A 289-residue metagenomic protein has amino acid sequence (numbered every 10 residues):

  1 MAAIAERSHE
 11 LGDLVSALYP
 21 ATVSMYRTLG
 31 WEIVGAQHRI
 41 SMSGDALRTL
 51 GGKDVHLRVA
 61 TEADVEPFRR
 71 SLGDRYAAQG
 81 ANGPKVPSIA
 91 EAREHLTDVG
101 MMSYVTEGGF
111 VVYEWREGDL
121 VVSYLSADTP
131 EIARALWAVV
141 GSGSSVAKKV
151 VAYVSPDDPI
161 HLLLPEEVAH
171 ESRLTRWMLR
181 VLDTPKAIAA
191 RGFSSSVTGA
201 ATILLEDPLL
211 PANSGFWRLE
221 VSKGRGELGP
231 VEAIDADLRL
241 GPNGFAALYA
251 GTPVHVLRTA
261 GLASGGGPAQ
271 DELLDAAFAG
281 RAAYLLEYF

Functional and structural regions predicted by a protein language model:
M1-A2, P20, P130-R134: Conserved structured core elements
M1-H9, W137-G141: A conserved short alpha-helix in the GNAT/GCN5 acetyltransferase fold that borders and helps form the acetyl-CoA
A2-E6, R27, R70-G73: A broadly conserved amphipathic alpha-helix scaffold signal in soluble, globular proteins
E6-H38, D157-R173: Conserved active-site alpha-helix within GNAT-family acetyltransferase domains
T22, I40, S126-T129: Short, flexible loop/turn elements at secondary-structure junctions
S24, G35, M42-L50: Aromatic-anchored glycine-rich loop motif in surface-exposed flexible loops
G44-E62: Conserved N-terminal entry element of GNAT/NAT acetyltransferase domains
H56-F289: Intrinsically disordered, low-complexity, positively biased terminal segments
